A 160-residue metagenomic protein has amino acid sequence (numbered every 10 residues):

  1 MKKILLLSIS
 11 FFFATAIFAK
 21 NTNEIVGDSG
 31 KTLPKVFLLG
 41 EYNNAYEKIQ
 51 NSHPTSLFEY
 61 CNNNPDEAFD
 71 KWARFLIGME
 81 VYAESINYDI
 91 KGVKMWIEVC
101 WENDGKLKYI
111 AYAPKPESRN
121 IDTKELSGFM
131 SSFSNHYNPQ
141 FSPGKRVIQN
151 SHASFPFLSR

Functional and structural regions predicted by a protein language model:
M1-V26: Bacterial Sec-dependent N-terminal signal peptides
K20-R160: Charge-biased low-complexity segments
